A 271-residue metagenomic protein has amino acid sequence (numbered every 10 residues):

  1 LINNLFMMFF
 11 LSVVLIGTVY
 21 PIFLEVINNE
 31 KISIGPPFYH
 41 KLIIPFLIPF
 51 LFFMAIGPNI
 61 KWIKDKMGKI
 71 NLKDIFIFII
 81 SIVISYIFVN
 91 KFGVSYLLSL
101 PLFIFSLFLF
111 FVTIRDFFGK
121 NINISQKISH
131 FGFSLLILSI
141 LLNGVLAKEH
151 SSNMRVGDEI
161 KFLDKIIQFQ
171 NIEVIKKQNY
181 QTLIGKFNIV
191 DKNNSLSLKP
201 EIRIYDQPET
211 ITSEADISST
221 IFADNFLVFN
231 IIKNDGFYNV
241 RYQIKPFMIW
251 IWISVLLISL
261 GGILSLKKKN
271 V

Functional and structural regions predicted by a protein language model:
L1-F162, I167, I249-V271: Contiguous transmembrane helix-bundle modules in multi-pass membrane proteins
S134-N270: Accessory, solvent-exposed terminal regions and/or long lumenal/extracellular loops of proteins
